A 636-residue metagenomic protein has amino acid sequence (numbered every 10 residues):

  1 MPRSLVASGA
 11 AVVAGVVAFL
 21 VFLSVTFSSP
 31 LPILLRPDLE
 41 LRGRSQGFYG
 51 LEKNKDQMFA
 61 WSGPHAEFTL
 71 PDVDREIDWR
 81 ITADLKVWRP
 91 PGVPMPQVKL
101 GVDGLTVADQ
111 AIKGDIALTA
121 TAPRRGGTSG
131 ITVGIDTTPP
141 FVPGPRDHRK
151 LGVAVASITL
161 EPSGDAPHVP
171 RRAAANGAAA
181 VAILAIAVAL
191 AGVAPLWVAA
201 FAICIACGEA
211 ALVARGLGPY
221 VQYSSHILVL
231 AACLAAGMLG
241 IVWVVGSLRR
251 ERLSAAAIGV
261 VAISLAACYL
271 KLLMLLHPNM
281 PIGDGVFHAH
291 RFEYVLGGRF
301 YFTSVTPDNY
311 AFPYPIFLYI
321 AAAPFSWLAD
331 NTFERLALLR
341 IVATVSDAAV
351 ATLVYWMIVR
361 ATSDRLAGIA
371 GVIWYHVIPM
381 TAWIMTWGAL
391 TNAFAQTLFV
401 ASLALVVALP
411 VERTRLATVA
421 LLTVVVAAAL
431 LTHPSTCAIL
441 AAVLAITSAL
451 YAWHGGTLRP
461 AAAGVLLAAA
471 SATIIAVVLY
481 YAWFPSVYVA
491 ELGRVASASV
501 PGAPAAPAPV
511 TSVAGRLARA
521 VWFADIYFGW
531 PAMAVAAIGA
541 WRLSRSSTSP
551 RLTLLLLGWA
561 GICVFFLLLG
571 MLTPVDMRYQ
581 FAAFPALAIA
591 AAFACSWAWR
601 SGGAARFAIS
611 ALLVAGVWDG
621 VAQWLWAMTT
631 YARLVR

Functional and structural regions predicted by a protein language model:
M1-L23, A191-E209, V213-L272, R606 (+1 more regions): Start-transfer (signal-anchor) and selected internal transmembrane alpha helices of multi-pass inner/ER membrane
A173-V181, A232-A235, T344-V345, T473 (+2 more regions): Alpha-helical transmembrane segments at the extracellular/periplasmic loop-to-helix junctions of multi-pass membrane
A180-V193, G240-S247, S448-A449, H454 (+2 more regions): Hydrophobic, aromatic-rich transmembrane alpha-helices and their immediate juxtamembrane boundary segments
W197-L212, I258-A266, V443, L467-A470 (+4 more regions): Transmembrane alpha-helix segments characteristic of polytopic inner-membrane glycan-assembly/cell-envelope
L253, R360, L366, E412-L416 (+4 more regions): Membrane-interface helix-loop-helix junctions at transmembrane boundaries of multi-pass membrane enzymes, predominantly
I258-V400, Y631: Active-site lumenal/periplasmic loops and adjacent helix-entry segments of GT-C-fold, multi-pass membrane
L275, P281-F287, L390-T391, A395 (+3 more regions): Transmembrane catalytic cores of multi-pass membrane glycosyltransferases and polysaccharide-assembly enzymes
R360-A361, F399-T418, C595-A598: Membrane-interface transmembrane helices that cradle and orient dolichyl/undecaprenyl
